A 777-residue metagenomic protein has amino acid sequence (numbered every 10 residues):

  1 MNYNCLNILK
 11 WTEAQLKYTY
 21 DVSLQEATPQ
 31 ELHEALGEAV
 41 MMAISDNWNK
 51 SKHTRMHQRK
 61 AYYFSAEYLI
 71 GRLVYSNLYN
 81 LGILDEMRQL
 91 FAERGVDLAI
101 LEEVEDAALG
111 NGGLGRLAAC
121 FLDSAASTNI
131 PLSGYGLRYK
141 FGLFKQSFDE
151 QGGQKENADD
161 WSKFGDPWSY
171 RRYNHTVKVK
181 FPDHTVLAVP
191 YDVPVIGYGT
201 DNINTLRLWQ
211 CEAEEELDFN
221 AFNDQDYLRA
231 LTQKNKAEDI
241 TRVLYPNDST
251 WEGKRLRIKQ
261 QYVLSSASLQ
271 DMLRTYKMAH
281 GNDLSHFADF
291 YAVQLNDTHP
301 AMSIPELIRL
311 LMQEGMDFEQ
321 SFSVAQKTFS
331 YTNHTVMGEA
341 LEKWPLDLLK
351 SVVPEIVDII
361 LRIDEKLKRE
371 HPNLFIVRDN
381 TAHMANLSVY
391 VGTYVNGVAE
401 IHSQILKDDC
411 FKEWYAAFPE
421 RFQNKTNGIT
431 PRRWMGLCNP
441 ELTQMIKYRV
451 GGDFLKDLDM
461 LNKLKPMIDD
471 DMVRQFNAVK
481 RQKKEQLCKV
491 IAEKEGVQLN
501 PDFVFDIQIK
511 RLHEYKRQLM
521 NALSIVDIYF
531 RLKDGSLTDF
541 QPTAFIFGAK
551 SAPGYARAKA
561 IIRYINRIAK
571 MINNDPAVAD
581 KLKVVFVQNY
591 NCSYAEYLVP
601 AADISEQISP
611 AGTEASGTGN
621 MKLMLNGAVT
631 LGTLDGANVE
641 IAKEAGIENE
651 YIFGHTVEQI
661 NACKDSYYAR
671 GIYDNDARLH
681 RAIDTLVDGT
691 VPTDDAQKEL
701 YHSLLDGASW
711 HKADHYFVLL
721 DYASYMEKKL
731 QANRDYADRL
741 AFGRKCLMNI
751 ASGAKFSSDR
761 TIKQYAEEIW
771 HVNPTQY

Functional and structural regions predicted by a protein language model:
M1-Y777: A conserved ligand/cofactor-binding region detector
